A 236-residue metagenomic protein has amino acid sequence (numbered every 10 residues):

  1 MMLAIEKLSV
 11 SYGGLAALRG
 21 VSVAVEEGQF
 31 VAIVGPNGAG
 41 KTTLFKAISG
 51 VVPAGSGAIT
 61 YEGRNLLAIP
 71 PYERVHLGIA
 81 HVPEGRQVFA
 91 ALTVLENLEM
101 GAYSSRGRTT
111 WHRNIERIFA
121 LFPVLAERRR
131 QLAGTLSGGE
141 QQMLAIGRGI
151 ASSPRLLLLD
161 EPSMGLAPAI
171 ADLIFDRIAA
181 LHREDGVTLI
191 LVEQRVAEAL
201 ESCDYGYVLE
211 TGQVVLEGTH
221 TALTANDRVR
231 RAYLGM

Functional and structural regions predicted by a protein language model:
G13, I69, V94-R113, L121-A126 (+2 more regions): ABC-type ATPase nucleotide-binding domains, specifically the catalytic core motifs of the NBD
V34-P36: The feature captures the beta-strand-to-loop junction immediately N-terminal to the Walker
S49: Helix-to-loop junction immediately C-terminal to a conserved catalytic motif
G57-N65, L77, W111-I115: Conserved ABC transporter NBD signature motif
L132-L136, E140: Conserved ABC ATPase signature
G149-I150: ABC ATPase C-loop
D172-G186: Helical segment within the ABC ATPase nucleotide-binding domain
